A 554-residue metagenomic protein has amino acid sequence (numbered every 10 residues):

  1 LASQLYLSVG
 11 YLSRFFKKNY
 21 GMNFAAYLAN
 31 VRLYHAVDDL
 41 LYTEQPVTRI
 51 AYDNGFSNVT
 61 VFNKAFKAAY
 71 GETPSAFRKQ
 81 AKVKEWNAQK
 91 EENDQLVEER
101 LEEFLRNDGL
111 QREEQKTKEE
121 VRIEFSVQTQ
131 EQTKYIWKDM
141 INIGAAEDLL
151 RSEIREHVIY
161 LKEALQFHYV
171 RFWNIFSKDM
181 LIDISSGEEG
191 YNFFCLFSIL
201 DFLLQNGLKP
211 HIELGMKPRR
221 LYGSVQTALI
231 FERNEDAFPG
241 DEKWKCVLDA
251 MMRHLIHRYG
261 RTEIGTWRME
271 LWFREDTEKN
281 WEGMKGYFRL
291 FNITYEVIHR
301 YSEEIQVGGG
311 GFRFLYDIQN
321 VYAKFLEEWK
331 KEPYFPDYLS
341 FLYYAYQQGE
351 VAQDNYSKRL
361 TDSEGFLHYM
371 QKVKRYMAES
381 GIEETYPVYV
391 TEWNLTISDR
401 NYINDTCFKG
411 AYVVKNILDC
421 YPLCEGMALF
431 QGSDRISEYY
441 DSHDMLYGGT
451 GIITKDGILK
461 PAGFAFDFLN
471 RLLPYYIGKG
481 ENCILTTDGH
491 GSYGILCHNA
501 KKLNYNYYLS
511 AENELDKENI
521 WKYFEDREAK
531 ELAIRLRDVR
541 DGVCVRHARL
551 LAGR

Functional and structural regions predicted by a protein language model:
Q4, K18-S57, A81-L101: Terminal helix-turn-helix DNA-binding modules in bacterial transcription factors
Y11-L12, F16, V61-F62, F66: Short hydrophobic/aromatic patch on the recognition helix
K64-E120: …primarily DNA-binding HTH/wHTH and HhH modules…
L110-V121, T129-Q130, K134, E242-Q319 (+5 more regions): Active-site region of glycoside hydrolase catalytic domains
T117-R151, R155-Y160, A164: An acidic-aromatic substrate-binding cleft motif
L165-R359: Substrate-binding cleft and catalytic face of glycoside hydrolase catalytic domains, especially the flexible beta-alpha
N355-D441, M445-Y476, G489, D526-E528 (+1 more regions): Catalytic-core region of carbohydrate-active enzymes that cleave or remodel glycosidic bonds
N482-G553: Carbohydrate-binding surface patches
